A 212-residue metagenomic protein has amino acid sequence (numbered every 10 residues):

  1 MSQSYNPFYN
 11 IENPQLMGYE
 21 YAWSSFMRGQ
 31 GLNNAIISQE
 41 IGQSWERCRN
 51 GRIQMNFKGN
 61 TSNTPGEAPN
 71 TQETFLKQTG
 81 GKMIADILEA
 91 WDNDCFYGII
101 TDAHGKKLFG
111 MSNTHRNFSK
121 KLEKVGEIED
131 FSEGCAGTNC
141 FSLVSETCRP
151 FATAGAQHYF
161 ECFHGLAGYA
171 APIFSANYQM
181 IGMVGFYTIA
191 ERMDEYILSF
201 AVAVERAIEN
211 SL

Functional and structural regions predicted by a protein language model:
M1-G126, V184, A190-L212: Intrinsically disordered, low-complexity terminal regulatory regions
E67, T138-N139: Acidic, low-complexity proline/glycine/alanine-rich linker and hinge segments
G81-K82, F151-G155: Short Pro/Gly-enriched beta-strand edge/turn motifs at strand-loop
I87-L88, F141-S142, Q157: A generic local secondary-structure boundary/capping motif
W91-N93, G137, H164-L166: Short solvent-exposed loop/turn micro-motifs enriched in small/polar/acidic residues
S132, G137-T138: A gly/proline- and charged-residue-enriched helix-loop-helix capping module
N139-F151: Soluble sensory domains of the PAS superfamily and closely related sensory modules
T153-A190: Extended hydrophobic
